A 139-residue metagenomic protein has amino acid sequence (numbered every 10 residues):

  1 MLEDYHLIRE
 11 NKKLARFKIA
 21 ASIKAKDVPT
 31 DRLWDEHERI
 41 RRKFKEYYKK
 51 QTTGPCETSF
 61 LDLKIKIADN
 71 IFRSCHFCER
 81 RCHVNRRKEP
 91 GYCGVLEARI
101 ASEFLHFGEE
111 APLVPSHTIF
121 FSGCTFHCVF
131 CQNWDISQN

Functional and structural regions predicted by a protein language model:
M1-R80: Auxiliary Fe-S-binding modules of radical SAM enzymes
K45-F121, T125, N133-Q138: N-terminal [4Fe-4S]-dependent radical SAM core
